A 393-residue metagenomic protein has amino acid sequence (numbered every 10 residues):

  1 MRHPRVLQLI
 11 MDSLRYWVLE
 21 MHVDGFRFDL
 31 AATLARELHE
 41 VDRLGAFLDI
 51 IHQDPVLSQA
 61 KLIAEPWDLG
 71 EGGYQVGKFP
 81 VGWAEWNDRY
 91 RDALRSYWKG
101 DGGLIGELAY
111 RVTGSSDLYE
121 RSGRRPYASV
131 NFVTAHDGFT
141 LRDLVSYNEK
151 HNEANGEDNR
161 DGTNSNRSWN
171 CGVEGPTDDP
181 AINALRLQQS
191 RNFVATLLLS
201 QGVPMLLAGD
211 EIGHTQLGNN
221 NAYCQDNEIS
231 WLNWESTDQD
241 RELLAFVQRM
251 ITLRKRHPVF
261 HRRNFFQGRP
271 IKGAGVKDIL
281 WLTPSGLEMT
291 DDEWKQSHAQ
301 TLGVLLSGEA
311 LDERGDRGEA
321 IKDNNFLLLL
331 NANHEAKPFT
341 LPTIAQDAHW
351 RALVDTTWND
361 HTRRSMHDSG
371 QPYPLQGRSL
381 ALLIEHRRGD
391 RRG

Functional and structural regions predicted by a protein language model:
M1-L7, A31-D42, G172-R186, W231-T237: The substrate-binding groove and active-site-proximal loops of carbohydrate-active enzymes, especially glycoside
R2-L19, S190-V194: Short, acidic/polar
L9, Y16, A46-I50, R249: Alpha-helical elements of Rossmann-like donor-binding domains used by nucleotide-donor carbohydrate transfer enzymes
M11-E37: Active-site groove signature of glycoside hydrolases
H22, E37, R43-A208, G213 (+7 more regions): Conserved alpha/beta catalytic core and glycan-binding cleft of carbohydrate-active enzymes
A32, D68, R387: Flexible, active-site-proximal loop/turn residues at the rims of small-molecule/cofactor binding pockets and catalytic
T177, I182-R191, T196-L206, D210-G393: Carbohydrate-interacting/catalytic domains
